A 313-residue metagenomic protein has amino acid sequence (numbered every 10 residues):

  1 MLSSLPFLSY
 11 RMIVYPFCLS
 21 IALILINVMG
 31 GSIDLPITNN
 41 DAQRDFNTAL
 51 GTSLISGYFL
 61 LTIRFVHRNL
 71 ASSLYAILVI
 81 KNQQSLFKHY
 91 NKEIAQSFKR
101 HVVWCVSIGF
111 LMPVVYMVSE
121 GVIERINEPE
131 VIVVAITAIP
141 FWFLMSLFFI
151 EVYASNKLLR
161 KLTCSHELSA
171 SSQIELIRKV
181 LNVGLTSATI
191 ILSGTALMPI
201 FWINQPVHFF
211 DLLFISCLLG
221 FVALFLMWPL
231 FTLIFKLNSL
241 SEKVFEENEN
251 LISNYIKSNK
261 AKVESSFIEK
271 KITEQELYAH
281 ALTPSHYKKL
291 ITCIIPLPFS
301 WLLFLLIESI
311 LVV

Functional and structural regions predicted by a protein language model:
M1-G109: N-terminal juxtamembrane/topogenic regions of multi-pass membrane proteins
L2-C18, F87-V115, S169-G194, V263-S300: Loop-to-transmembrane boundary segments
I26-N39, V115-P129, M198-P206, I310-L311: Juxtamembrane "helix-exit" motif on the non-cytosolic side of transmembrane helices
Q43-I63, E128-F149, D211-F221: Alpha-helical transmembrane segments
L61-V79, V152-L162, M227-S253: Inner-leaflet juxtamembrane helices
A76-Y153, K157-L176: Membrane-interface helix-loop-helix junctions at boundaries between adjacent transmembrane segments
V79-I94, K236-Y278: Charge-rich cytosolic interhelical loops and cytosolic tails of multi-pass membrane proteins
L302-V313: Juxtamembrane boundary at the C-terminal end of a transmembrane helix
